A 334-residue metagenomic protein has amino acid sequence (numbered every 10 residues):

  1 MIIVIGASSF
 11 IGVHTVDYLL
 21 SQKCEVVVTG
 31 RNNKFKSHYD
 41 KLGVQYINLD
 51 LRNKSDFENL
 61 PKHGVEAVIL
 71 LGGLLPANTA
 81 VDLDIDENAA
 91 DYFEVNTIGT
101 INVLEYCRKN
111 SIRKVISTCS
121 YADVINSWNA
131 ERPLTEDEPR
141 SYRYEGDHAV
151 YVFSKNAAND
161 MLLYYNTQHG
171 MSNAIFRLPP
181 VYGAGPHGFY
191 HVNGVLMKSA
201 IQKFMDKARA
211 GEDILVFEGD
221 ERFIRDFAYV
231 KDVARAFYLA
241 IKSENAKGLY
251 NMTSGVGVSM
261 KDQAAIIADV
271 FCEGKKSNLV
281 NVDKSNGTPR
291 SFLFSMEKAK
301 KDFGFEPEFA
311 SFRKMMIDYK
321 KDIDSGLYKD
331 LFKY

Functional and structural regions predicted by a protein language model:
I3-Q22: N-terminal Rossmann NAD(P)H-binding glycine-rich loop of SDR-like oxidoreductase domains
K41-N53: Rossmann-fold cofactor-recognition segment
L51-V95: NAD(P)H-binding glycine-rich loop region in Rossmannoid oxidoreductase-like domains and their noncatalytic homologs
N88, F93-T100, I116, S154-K155: Short alpha-helix in the Rossmann-fold core of NAD(P)-dependent oxidoreductases
I101-V150: Conserved Rossmann-fold NAD(P)-dependent oxidoreductase catalytic core, especially the SDR/UDP-sugar
G146-A174, A208-R209: Active-site Tyr-X1-5-Lys
H169-M171, V181-Q202, E218, V230-K231 (+2 more regions): Glycine/proline-rich active-site loop of Rossmann-fold NAD(P)-dependent oxidoreductases
E212-D213, F217-Y334: C-terminal substrate-binding subdomain of Rossmann-fold SDR/epimerase-dehydratase oxidoreductases
